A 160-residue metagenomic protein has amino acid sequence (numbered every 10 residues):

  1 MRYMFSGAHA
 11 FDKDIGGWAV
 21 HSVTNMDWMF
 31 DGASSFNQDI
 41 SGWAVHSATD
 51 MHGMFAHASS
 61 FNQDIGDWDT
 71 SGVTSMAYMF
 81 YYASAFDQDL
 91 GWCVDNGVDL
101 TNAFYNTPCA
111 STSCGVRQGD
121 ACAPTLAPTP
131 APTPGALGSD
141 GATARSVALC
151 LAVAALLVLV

Functional and structural regions predicted by a protein language model:
R2-P130, L149-V160: Negatively charged
T133-R145: Extracellular Ser/Thr-rich, low-complexity/disordered mucin-like segments
